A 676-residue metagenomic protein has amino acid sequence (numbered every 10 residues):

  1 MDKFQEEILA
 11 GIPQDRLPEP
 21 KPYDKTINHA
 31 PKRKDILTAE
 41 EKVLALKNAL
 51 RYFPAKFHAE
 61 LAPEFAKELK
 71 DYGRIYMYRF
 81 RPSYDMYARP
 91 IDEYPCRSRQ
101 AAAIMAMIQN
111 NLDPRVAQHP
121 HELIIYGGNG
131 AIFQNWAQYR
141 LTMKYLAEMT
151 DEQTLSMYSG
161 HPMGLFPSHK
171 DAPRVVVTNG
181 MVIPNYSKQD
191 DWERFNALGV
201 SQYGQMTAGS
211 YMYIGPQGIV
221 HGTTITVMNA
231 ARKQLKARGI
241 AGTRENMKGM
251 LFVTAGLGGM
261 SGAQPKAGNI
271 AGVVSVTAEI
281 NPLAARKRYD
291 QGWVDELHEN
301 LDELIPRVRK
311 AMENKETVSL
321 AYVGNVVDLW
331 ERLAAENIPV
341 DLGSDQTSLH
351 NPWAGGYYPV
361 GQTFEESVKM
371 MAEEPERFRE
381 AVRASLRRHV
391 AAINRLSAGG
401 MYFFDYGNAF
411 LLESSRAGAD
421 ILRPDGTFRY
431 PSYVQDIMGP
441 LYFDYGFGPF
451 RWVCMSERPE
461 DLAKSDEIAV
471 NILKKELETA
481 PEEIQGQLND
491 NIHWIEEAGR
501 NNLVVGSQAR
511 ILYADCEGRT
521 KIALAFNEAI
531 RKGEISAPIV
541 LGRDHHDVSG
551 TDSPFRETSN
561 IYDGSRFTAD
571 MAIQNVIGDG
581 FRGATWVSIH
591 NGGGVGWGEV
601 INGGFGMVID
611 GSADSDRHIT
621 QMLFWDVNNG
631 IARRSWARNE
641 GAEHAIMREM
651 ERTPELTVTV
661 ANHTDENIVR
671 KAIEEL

Functional and structural regions predicted by a protein language model:
M1-N196, S201-G209, P375-A525, A529-G542 (+3 more regions): Long, compositionally biased, glycine/small-hydrophobic-enriched stretches that function as flexible linkers, tethers
G204-I225, R232, G239-T243, K248-L251 (+7 more regions): Catalytic or ion-translocation cores adjacent to nucleophile or general acid/base/metal-coordination motifs in diverse
L251-T254, V318-Y322, F404: Short catalytic-loop micro-motif centered on adjacent basic/acidic residues
N269-A271, A334-I338, A419-L422, I530-R531 (+2 more regions): Short, solvent-exposed amphipathic alpha-helical segments in soluble enzyme and RNA/protein-processing domains
V274, P339, Y402: Residue-level detector of anion-binding/catalytic polar loops
P282, G324-V327, Q346-N351, G407-E413 (+2 more regions): Glycine-rich beta-alpha junction loops
S319-T347, A354: Active-site/ligand-binding-proximal alpha/beta "capping" segment
I539, R543-Q574: Small-residue-enriched alpha-helical segments and adjacent helix-cap loops that form tight helix-helix packing
